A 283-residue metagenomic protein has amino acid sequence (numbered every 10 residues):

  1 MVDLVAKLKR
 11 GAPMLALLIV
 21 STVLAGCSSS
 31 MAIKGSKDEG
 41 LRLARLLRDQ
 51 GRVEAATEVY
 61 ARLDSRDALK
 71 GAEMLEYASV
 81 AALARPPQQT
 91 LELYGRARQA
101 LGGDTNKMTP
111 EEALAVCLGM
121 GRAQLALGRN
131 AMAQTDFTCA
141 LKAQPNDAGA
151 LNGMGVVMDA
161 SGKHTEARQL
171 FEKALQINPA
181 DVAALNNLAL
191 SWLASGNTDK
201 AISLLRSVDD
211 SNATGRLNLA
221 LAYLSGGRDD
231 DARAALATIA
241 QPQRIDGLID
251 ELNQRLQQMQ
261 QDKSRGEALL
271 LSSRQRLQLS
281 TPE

Functional and structural regions predicted by a protein language model:
V2, L8, V23-E76, L83-A84 (+3 more regions): N-terminal leader/linker segments that initiate helical-solenoid repeat arrays
S36-K37, G71-A72, T105, A113-L114 (+5 more regions): Helix-start (N-cap) detector for alpha-helical repeat units in TPR-like alpha-solenoids, especially tetratricopeptide
R45, S79-V80, R122, V156 (+2 more regions): Residue-level recognition of tetratricopeptide repeat
G51-E58, R85-R96, L127-C139, S161-K173 (+2 more regions): Structural signature of tandem alpha-helical TPR/SEL1-like repeats, specifically the intra-repeat loop/turn
R66-D67, Q99-A113: Flexible helix-coil transition and linker loops at the boundaries of alpha-helical arrays
D210-G215, L219-E283: Terminal, low-structured helical/coil segments at or just beyond the last alpha-helical repeat
